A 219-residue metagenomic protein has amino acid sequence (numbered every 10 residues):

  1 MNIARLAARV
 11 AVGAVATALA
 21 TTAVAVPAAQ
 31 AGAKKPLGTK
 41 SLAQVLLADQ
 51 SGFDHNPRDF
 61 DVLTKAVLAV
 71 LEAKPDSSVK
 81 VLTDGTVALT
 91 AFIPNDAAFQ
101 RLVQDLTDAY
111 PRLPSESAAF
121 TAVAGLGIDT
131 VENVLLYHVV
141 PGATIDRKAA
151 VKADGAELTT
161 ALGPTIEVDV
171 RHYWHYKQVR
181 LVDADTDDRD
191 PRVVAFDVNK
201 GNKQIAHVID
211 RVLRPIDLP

Functional and structural regions predicted by a protein language model:
N2-T17, T21-P219: Mature, structured domains of secreted/extracytosolic soluble proteins
